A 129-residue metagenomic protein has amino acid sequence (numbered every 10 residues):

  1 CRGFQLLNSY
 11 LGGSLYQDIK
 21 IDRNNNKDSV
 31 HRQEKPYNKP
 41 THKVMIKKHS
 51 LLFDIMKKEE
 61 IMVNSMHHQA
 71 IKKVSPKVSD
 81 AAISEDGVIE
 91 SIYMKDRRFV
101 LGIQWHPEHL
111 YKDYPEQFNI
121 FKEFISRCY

Functional and structural regions predicted by a protein language model:
C1-S14: Catalytic nucleophile loop
Q17: Acidic/charged, solvent-exposed loop-and-adjacent secondary-structure segments enriched in E/D, K/R, S/T, and G/P
K20, N24-Y129: Amide-donor transfer/coupling interface in amidating biosynthetic enzymes
